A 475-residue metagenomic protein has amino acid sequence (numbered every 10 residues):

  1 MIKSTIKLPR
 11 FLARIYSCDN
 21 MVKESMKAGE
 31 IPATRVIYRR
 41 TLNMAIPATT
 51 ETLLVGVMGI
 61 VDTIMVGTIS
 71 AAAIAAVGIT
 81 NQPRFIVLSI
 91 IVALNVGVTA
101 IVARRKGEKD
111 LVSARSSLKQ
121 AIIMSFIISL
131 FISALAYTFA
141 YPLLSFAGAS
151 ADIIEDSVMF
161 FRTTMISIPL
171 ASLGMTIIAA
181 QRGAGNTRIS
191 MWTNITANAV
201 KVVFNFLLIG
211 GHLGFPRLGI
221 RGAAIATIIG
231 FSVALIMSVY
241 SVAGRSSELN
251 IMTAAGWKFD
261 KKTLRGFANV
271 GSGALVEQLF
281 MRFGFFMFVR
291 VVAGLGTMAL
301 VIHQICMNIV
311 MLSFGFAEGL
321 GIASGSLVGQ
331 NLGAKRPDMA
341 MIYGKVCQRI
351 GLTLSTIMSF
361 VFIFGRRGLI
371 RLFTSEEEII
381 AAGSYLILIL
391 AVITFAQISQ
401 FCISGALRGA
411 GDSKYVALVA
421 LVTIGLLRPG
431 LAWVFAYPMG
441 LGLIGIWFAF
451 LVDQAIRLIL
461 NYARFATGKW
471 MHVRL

Functional and structural regions predicted by a protein language model:
I2-A48, V102-P169, F215-S272, V328-I393 (+1 more regions): Short alpha-helical transmembrane segments in multi-pass integral membrane proteins
K3, K7, I74-A134, A171-S190 (+4 more regions): Small-residue-rich hydrophobic transmembrane alpha-helices
A33-I64, T68-I69, Q82-G97, I101 (+5 more regions): N-terminal transmembrane alpha-helices
N43-D62, T163, A197, G230-A234 (+4 more regions): Transmembrane helical elements of multi-pass membrane transporters/channels
V57-A75, L144-A151, L207-L218, L279-L312 (+4 more regions): Helix-terminus/linker motif at the lipid-water interface of multi-pass membrane proteins
V66-F85, A151-D156, I220-R221, T263-V270 (+5 more regions): Interfacial/gating helices of multi-pass transporter permease domains
N95, T164-R182, S190-N198, A223-V239 (+5 more regions): Short runs within selected transmembrane alpha-helices of multi-pass transporters and secretion channels
A136, A179, N205, I209 (+8 more regions): Structural signal for membrane-spanning alpha-helices in multi-pass inner-membrane proteins, emphasizing helix cores
